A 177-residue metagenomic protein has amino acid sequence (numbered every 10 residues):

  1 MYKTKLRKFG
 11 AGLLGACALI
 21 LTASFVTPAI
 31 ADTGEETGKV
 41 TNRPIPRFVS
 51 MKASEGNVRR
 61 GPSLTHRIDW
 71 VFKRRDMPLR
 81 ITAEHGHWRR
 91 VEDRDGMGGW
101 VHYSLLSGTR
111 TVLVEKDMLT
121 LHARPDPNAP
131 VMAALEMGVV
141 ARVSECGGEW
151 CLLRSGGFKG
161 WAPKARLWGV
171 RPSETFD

Functional and structural regions predicted by a protein language model:
Y2, R67-I68, G99: Short amphipathic alpha-helical segments with coiled-coil-like heptad repeat character
Y2-C17: Bacterial N-terminal signal peptides that target proteins for export
G12, P28-A31: Extracytoplasmic entry segments of secretory-pathway proteins
L19-P28: C-terminal segment of classical bacterial N-terminal signal peptides
A31-R60, V71-R75, T82-H85, R89-M97 (+5 more regions): SH3-family beta-barrel domains
P62-H66: Second-shell loop/turn segments in exported
